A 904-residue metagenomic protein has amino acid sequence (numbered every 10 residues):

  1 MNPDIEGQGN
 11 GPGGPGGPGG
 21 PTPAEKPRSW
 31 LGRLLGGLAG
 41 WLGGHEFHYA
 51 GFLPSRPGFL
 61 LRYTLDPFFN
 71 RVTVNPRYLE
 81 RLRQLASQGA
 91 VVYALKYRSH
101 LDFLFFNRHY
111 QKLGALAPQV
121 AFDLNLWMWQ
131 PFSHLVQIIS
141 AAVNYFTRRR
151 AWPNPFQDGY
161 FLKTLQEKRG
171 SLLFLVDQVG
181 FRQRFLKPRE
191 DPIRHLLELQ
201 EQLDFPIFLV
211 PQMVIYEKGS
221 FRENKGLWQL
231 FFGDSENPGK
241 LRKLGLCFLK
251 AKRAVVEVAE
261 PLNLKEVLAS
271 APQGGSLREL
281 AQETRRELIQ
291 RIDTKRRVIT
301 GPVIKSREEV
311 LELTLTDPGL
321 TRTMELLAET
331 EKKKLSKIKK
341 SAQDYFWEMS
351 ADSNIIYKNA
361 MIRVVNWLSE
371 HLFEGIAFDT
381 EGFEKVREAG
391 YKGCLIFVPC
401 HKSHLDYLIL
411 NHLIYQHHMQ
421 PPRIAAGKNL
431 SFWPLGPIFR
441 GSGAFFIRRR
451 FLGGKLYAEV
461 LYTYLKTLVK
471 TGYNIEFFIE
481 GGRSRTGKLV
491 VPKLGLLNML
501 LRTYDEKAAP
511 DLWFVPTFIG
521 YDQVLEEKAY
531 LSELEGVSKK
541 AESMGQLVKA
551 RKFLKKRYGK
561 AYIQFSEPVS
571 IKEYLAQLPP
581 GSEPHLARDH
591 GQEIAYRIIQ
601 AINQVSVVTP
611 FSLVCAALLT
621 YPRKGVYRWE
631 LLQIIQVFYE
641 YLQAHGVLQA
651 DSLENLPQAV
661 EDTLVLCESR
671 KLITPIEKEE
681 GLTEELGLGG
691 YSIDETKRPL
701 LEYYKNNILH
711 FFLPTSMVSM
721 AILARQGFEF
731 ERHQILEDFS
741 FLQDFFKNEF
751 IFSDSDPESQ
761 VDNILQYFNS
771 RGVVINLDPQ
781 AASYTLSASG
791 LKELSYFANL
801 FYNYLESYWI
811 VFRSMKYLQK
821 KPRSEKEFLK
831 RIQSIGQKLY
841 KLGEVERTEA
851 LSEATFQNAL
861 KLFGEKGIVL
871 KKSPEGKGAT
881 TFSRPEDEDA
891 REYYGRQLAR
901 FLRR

Functional and structural regions predicted by a protein language model:
M1-R904: Membrane-interfacial terminal anchoring regions of lipid-handling membrane enzymes
